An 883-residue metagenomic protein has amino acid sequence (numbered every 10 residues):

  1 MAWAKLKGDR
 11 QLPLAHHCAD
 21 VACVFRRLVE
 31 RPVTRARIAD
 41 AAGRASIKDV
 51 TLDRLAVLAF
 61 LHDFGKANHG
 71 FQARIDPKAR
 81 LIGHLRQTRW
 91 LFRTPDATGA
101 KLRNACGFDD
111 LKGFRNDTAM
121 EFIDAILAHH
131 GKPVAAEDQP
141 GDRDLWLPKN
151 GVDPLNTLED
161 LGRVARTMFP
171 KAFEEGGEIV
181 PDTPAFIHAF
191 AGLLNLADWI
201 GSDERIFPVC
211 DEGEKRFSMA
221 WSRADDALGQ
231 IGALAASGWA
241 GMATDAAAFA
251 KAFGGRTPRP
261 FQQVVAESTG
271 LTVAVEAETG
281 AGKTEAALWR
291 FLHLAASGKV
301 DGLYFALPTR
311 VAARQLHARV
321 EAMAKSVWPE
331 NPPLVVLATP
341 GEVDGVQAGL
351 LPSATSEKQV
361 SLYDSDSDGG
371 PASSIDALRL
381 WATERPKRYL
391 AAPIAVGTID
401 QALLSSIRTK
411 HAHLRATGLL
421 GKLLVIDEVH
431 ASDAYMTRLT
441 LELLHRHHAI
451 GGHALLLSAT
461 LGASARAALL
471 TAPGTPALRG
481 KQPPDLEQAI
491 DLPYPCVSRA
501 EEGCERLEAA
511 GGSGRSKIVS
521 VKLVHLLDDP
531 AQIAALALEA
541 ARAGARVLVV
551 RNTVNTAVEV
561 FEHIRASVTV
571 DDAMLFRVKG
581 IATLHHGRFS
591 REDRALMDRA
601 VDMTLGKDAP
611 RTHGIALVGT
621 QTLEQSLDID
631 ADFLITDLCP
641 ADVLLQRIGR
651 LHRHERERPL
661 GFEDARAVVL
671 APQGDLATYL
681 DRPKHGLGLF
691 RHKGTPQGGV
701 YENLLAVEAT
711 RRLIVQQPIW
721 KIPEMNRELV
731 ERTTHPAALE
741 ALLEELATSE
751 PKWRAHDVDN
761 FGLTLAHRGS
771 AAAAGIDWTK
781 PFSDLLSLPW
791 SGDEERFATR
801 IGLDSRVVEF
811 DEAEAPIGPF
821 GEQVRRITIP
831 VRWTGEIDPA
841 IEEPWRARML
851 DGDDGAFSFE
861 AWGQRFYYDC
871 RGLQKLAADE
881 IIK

Functional and structural regions predicted by a protein language model:
M1-A240: Accessory nucleic-acid engagement/destabilization modules that flank
M242-E276: Conserved pre-motif I regulatory segment
T269-F291, E428, S432-D433, S458: Walker A/P-loop
D301-K325, V335-V346, L461-A465, V554: Conserved Walker A/P-loop ATP-binding site and its immediately adjacent core in helicase/helicase-like ATPase domains
V320-P393, I399-Q401: A substrate-engagement module of RecA-like helicase motors
A402, A412-I450, A454: SF2 helicase catalytic motif II
R466, I518, V524-L527, A531-P610 (+2 more regions): C-terminal helicase lobe and adjacent C-terminal extensions/tails of nucleic-acid helicase motors
R466-A540: Interdomain hinge/linker at the junction between the two RecA-like core domains of SF2 helicases
